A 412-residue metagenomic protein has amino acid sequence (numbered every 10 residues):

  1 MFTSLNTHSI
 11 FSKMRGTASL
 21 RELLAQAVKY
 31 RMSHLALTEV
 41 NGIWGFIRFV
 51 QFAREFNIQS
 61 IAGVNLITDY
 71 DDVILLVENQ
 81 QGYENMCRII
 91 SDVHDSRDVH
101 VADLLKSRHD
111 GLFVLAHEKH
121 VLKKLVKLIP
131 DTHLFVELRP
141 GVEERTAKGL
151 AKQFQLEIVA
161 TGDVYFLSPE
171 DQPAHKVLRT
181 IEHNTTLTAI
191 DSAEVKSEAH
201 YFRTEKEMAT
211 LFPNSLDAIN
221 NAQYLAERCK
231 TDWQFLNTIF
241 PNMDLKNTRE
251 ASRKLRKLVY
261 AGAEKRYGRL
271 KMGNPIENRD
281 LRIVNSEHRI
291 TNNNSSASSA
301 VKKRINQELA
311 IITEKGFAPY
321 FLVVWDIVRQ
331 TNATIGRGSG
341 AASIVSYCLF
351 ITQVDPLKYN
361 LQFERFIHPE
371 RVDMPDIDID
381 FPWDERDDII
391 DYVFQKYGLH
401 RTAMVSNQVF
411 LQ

Functional and structural regions predicted by a protein language model:
M1, L5, N214-R337, L411-Q412: Non-catalytic structural connector segments
M1-H34, V40-E157, E170-I181, D217-N220 (+1 more regions): Extended substrate/RNA-proximal surfaces in nucleic-acid metabolism proteins
L37-I43, E137-V142, F166, P241-L245 (+4 more regions): Conserved short loop/turn motifs at secondary-structure junctions
A147-F154, K302, F317-A333, I389-Q395 (+1 more regions): Short, hydrophobic/aliphatic alpha-helical segments
V159, V164-L167, T331-Q353, R401-Q412: Conserved phosphate/anionic-ligand binding catalytic regions in large, soluble enzymes, centered on
Y165-E198, V354-P369, D391: Flexible glycine/proline-rich, aromatic-decorated loop/lid segments
E205-M208, F366-R401: A structural-propensity feature for long, helix-poor, extended segments
Y320-C348, Y359, F363, I389: Extended, hydrophobic alpha-helical segments in both membrane/secreted and soluble proteins
